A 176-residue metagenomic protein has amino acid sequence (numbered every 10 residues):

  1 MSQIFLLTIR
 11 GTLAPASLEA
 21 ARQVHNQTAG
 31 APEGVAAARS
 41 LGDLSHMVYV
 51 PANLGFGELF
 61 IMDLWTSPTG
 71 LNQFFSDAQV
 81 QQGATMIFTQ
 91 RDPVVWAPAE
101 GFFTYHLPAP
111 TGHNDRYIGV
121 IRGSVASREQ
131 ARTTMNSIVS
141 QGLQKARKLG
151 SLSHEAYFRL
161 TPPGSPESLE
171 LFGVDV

Functional and structural regions predicted by a protein language model:
M1-Q82, M86-V176: Short S/T/G/P-rich N-terminal loop/turn motif that feeds into the first structured element of a domain
